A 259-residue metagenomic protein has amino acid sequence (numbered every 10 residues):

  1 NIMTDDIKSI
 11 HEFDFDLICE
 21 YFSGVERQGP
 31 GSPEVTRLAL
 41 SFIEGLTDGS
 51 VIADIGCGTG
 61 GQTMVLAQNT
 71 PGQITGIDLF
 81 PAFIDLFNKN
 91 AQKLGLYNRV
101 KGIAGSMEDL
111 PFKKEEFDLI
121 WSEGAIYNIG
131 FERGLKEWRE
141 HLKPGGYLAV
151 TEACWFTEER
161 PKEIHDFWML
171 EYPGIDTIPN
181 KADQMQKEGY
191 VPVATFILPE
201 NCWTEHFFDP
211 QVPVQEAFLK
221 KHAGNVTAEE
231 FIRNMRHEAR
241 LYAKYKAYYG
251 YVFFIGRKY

Functional and structural regions predicted by a protein language model:
G29-D48: Conserved alpha-helix/loop element of class I SAM-dependent methyltransferases that forms part of the SAM/SAH-binding
A53, T59-D109: Class I SAM-dependent methyltransferase SAM/SAH-binding core
E108-L119: A short acidic, Gly/Pro-enriched loop at the edge of an enzyme's catalytic core that lines a small-molecule cofactor
L119-E132: A short SAM/SAH-binding and catalytic strip from SAM-dependent methyltransferases
R133-Y147: A short glycine-rich, Lys/Arg-flanked "PGG" loop and its adjoining helix->strand segment in the class I
A153-Y172: Short, glycine-/aromatic-enriched active-site segment of Class I SAM-dependent methyltransferases
G174-G189: Short alpha-helix
F196-Y259: Conserved Class I S-adenosyl-L-methionine
